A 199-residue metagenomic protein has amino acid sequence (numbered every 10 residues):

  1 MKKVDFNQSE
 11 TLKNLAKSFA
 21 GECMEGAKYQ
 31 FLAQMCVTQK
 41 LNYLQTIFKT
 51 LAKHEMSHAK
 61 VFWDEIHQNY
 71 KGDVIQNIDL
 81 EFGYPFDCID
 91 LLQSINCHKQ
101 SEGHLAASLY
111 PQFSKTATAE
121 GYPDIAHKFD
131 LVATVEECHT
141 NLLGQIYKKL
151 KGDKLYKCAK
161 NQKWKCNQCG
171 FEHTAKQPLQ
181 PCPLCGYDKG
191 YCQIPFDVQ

Functional and structural regions predicted by a protein language model:
M1-Q199: Non-heme di-metal
